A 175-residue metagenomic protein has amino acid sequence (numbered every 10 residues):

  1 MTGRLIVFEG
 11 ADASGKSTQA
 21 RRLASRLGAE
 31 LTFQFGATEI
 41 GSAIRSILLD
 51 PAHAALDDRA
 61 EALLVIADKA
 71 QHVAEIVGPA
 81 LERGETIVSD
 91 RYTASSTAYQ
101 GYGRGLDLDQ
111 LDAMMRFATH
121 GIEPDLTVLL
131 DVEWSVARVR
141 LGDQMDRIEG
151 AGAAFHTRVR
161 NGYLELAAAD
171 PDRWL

Functional and structural regions predicted by a protein language model:
T2-L5: Pre-Walker A (Motif I) flank of P-loop NTPase domains
F8: Hydrophobic anchor at the beta1->P-loop junction of P-loop NTPases
A13-S14: ATP-binding Walker
S17: Walker A/P-loop
A29-T119: ATP-dependent small-molecule kinase phosphotransfer cores that center on conserved nucleotide phosphate-binding segments
R91, S96-G162: A glycine- and Lys/Arg-enriched "phosphate-lid" helix/loop adjacent to the NTP-binding pocket of small-molecule kinases
G121-D125, E165-W174: A structural motif corresponding to the C-terminal end of an alpha-helix and its immediate exit/capping segment
